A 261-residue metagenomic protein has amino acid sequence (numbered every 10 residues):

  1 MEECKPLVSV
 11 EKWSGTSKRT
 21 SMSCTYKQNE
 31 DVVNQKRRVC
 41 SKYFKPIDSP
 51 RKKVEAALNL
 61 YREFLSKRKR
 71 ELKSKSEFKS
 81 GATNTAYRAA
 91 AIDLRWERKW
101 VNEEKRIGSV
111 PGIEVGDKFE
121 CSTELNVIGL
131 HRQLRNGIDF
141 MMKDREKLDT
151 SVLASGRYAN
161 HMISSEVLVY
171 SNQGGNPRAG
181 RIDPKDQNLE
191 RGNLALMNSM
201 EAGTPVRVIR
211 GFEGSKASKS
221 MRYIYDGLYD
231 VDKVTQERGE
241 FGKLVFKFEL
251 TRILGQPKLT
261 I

Functional and structural regions predicted by a protein language model:
M1-I261: Epigenetic methyl-mark regulator signature
